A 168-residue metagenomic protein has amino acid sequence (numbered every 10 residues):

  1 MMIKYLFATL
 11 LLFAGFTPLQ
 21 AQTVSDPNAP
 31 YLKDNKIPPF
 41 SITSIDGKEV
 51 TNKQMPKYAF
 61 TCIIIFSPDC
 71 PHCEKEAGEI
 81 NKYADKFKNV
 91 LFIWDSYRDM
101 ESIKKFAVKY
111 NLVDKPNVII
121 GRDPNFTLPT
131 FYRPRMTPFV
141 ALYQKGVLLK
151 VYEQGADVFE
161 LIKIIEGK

Functional and structural regions predicted by a protein language model:
M1-P27, K168: Bacterial Sec-dependent N-terminal signal peptides
Q22-K53: N-terminal "domain-start" segment that seeds a small globular fold
P38, K88, D114-V118: A short helix-to-beta-strand connector/capping loop
N52-E74, I80: Short active-site neighborhood of thiol/selenol oxidoreductases, capturing the structured segment around
I64, I93-D95, I119: Structural recognition of the beta-strand scaffold that forms the well-ordered cores of secreted hydrolase catalytic
E74-N111, T127-T130: Structural microenvironment flanking redox-active thiols in thiol-disulfide oxidoreductases
Y110-A141: Short, internal strand/loop/helix patches that form the active-site neighborhood or redox-interaction surface
Y143-K168: Thiol-/selenol-based redox modules, centered on thioredoxin-like and closely related oxidoreductase domains
